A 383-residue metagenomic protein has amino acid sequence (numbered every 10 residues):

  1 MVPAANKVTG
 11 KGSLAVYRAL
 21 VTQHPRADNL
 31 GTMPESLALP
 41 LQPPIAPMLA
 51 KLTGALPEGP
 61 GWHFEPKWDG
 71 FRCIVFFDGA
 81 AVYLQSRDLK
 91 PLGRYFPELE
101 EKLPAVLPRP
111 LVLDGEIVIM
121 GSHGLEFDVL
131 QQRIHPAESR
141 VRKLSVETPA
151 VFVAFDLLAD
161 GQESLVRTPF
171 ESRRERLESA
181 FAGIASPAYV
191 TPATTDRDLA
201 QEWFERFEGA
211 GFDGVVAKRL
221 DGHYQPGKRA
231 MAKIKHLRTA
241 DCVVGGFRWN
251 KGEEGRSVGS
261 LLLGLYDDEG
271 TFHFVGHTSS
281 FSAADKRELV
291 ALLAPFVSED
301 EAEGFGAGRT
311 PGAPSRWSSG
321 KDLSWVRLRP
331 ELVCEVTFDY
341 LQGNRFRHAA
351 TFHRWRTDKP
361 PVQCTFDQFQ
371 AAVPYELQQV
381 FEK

Functional and structural regions predicted by a protein language model:
M1-K383: Catalytic cores of nucleic-acid ligases and guanylyltransferases
